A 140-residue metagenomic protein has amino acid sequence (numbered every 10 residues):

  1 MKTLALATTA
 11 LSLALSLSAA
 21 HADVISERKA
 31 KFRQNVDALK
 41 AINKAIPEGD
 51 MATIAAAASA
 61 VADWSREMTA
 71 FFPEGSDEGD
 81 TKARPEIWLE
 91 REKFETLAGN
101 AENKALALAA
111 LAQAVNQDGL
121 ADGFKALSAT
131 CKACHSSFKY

Functional and structural regions predicted by a protein language model:
M1-L4: Positively charged n-region of N-terminal signal peptides that target proteins for export
A7-S16: Bacterial N-terminal signal peptides
S16, K125-S128: Processing junctions and N-termini across compartments
A22-A126: Extracytoplasmic c-type cytochrome modules immediately beyond a signal peptide or single-pass transmembrane anchor
L127-F138: The canonical Cys-X-X-Cys-His
